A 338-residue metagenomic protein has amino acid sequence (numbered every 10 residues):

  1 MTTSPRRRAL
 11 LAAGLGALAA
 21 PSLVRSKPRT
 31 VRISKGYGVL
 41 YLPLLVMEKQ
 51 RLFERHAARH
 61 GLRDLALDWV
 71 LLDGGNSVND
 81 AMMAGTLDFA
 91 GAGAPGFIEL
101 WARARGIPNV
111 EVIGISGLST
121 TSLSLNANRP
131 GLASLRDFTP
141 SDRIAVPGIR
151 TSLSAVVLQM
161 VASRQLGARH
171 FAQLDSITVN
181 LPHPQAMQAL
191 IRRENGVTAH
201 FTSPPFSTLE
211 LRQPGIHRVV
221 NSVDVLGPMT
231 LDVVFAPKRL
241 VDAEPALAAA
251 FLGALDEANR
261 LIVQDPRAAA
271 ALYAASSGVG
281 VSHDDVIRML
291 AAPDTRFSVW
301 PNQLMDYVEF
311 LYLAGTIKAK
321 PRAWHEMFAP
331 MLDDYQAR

Functional and structural regions predicted by a protein language model:
M1-P5: Secretory targeting signals
R8-S26: N-terminal export signals
G14, T86, E194: Conserved functional loop/turn residues at catalytic and ligand-binding sites
K27-F171, S176-N180, T198, P204 (+1 more regions): Short, glycine-/small- and polar/acidic-enriched structural segments that line small-molecule recognition paths
E48, L52, S77, A81 (+12 more regions): Extracytoplasmic/secreted proteins, especially bacterial periplasmic and envelope-associated proteins
A104-R105, D175, P184-A275: Pocket-lining segment of extracytoplasmic ligand-binding domains
D242-K318: Secondary-structure end/capping motifs
Y312-R338: Conserved C-terminal helix/tail region of periplasmic/extracytoplasmic solute-binding proteins
